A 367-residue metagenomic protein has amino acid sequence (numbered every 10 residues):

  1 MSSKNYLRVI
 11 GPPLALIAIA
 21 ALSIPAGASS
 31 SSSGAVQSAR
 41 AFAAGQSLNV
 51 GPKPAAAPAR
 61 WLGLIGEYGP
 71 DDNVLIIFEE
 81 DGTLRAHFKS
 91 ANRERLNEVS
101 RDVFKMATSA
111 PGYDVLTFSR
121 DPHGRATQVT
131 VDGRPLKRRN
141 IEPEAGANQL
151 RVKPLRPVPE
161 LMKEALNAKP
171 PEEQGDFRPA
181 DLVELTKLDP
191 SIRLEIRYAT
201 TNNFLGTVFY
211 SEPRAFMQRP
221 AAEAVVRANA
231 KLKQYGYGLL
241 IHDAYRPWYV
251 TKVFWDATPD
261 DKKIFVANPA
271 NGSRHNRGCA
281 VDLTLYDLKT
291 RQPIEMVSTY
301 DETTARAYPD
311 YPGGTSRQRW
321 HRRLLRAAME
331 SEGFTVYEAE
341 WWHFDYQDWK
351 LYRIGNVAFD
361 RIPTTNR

Functional and structural regions predicted by a protein language model:
S2-L14: Bacterial N-terminal signal peptides that target proteins for export
G11-S23: Bacterial N-terminal signal peptides
G27-R156: Peripheral terminal and inter-domain segments
G146-H242, A257-A339, D348-R367: Extracytoplasmic cell-surface/polysaccharide-interacting catalytic and binding patches
V250: Short, well-ordered surface patches within globular domains
V253-W255: Short active-site loop/helix that positions an aromatic residue
F344: Conserved metal-phosphate-binding beta-hairpin within the catalytic cores of diverse ATP-dependent phosphoryl-transfer
